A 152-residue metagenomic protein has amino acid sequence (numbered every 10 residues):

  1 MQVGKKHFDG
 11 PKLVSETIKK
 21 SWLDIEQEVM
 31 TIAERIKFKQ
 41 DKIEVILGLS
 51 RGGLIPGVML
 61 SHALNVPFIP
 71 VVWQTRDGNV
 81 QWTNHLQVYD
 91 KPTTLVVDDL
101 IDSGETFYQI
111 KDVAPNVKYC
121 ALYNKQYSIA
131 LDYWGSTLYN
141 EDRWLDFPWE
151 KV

Functional and structural regions predicted by a protein language model:
M1-V152: PRPP-associated nucleotide enzymes
